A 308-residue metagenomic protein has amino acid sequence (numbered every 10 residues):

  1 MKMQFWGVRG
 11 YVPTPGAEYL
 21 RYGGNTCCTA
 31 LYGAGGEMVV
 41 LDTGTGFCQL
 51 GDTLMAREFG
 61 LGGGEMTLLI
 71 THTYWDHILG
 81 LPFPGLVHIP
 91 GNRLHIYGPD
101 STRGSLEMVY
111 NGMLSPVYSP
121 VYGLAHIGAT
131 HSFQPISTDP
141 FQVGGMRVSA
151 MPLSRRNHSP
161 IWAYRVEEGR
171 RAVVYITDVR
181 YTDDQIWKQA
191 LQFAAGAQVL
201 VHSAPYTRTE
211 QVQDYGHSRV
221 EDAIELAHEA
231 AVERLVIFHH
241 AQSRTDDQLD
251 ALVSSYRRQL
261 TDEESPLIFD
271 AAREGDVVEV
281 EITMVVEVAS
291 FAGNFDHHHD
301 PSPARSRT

Functional and structural regions predicted by a protein language model:
M1-V174, D184-Q185, L249-V288, D296-R307: Binuclear metal-dependent hydrolase catalytic cores
L41, T71, I176-T177, H202-S203 (+1 more regions): Active-site flanking residues adjacent to catalytic metal/cofactor-binding acidic residues
V173-I176, T209: Short, basic, glycine/proline-bearing loop/turn elements
R180-R273: Cap/insert and terminal regions of metallo-dependent hydrolase folds
